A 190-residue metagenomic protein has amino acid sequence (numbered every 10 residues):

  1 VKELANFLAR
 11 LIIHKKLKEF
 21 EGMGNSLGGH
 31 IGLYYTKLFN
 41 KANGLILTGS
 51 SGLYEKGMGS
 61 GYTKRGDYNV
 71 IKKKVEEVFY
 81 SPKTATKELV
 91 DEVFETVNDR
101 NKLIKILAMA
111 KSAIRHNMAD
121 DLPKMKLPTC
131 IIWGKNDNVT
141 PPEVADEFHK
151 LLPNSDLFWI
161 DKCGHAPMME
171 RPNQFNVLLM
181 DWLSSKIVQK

Functional and structural regions predicted by a protein language model:
V1-N25, V177: Active-site loop/oxyanion-hole signature of alpha/beta-hydrolase fold enzymes
S26, H30, A166: Short alpha-helical segment within the catalytic ATP-binding CA
H30-K73: Flexible "cap/lid" loop of the alpha/beta hydrolase fold
R65-L127: Conserved alpha/beta-hydrolase catalytic His-Asp/Glu region
M125, I131-W133, D137: Short beta-strand/loop motif that positions the catalytic acidic residue of the alpha/beta-hydrolase fold
N138-V144: Conserved alpha/beta-hydrolase "acid-adjacent" motif
D146-S155: Active-site-adjacent alpha-helix of alpha/beta-hydrolase-fold enzymes
S155-K190: Catalytic active-site module of serine/aspartate enzymes centered on a nucleophile-bearing elbow/loop
